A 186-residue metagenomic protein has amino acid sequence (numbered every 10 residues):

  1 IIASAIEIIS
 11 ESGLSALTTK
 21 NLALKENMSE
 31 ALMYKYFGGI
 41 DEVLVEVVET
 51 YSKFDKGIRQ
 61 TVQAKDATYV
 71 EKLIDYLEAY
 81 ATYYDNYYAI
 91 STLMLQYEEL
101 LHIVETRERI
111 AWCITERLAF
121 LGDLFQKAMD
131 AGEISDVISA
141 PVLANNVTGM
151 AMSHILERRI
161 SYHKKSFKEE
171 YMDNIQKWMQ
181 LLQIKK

Functional and structural regions predicted by a protein language model:
I2-A3, S15-A16, Y36-Q60, I74-E78 (+1 more regions): An amphipathic alpha-helix adjacent to DNA-recognition modules
S4, I8, A79, Y83 (+1 more regions): Amphipathic alpha-helical interface segments
I8-E42, E46: Helix-turn-helix
E46, Q60-Y87, A140-V147: Hydrophobic alpha-helical connector segments
K56, Q60-T61, N86, V104-A131 (+2 more regions): Amphipathic alpha-helical packing segments from all-alpha helical-bundle domains
D85-E105: Amphipathic alpha-helical segments used for helix-helix packing
T92-L93, A111, M129-Q176, K186: Hydrophobic/aromatic-rich alpha-helical bundle segments in the mid-to-C-terminal region
